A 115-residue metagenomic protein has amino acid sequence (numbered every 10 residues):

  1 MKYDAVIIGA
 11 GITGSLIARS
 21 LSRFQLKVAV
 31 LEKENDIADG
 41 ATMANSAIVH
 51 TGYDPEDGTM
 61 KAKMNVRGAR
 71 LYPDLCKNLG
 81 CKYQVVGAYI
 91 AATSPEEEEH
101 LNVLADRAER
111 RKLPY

Functional and structural regions predicted by a protein language model:
K2, Q25, M43, V85-V86: A structure-centric signal for secondary-structure junctions around beta-strands
Y3-V30: N-terminal Rossmann-like FAD-binding beta1-loop-alpha1 element of flavoenzymes
G11, E34, A47: Proline-glycine-enriched beta-turn/loop adjacent to the NAD(P) cofactor-binding site in Rossmann-like oxidoreductases
T13, T42, T51: Ser/Thr-centric signal marking residues that sit in or immediately flank functional binding/regulatory motifs
I17, G40, L101: Short glycine-/acidic-enriched loop or helix-start segments at secondary-structure transitions that form or flank
I17, K33, N45, N65-G68: Short N-terminal amphipathic alpha-helix/helix-capping patch enriched in small hydrophobics with frequent Ser/Thr
S22-A44: Glycine-rich FAD pyrophosphate-binding loop
A47-Y115: Dinucleotide-binding Rossmann-like beta1-alpha1 core, especially the glycine-rich loop that anchors the ADP
